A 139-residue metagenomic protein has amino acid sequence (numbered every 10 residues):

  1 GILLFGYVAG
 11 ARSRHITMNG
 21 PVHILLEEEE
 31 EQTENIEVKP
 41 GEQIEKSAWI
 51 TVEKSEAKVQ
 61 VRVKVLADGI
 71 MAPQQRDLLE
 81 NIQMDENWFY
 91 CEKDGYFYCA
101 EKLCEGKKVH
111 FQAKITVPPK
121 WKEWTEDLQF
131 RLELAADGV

Functional and structural regions predicted by a protein language model:
G1-V139: Surface-exposed, hydrophilic segments of mature proteins
